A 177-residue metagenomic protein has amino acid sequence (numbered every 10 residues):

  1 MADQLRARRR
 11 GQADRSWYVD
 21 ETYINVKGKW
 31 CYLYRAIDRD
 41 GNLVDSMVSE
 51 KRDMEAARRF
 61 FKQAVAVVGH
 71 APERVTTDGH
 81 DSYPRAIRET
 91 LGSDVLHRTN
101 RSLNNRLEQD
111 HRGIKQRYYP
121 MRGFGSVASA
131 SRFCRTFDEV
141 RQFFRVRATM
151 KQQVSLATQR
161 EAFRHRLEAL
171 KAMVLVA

Functional and structural regions predicted by a protein language model:
M1-R15: Short, basic alpha-helical nucleic acid-contact segments in DNA-binding proteins and DNA transaction factors
Q12-V26: Two-metal-ion RNase H-like nuclease active-site motif
D20, A36, G41, F61 (+5 more regions): Mobile genetic element proteins and their domesticated derivatives, centered on retroelements and DNA transposons
L33-R52: A short, conserved beta-strand element enriched in hydrophobic/aromatic residues
S46-G69: Active-site beta-loop-alpha junctions of metal-dependent nucleic acid enzymes, especially the RNase H-like/DDE
P72-Y83, R101: Acidic/histidine-rich, metal-coordinating catalytic segments
T99-Q116, A130: RNase H-like two-metal-ion nuclease catalytic core shared by retroviral integrases and related mobile-element nucleases
P120, S131-A177: C-terminal domain-tail junction helix/linker
